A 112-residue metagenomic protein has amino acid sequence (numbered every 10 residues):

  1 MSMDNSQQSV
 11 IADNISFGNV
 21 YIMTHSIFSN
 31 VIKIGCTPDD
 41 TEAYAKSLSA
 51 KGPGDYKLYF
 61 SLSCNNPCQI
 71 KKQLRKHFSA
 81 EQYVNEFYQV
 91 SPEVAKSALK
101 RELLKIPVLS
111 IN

Functional and structural regions predicted by a protein language model:
M1-N112: Non-catalytic accessory segments flanking enzymatic or RNA/DNA-binding domains
